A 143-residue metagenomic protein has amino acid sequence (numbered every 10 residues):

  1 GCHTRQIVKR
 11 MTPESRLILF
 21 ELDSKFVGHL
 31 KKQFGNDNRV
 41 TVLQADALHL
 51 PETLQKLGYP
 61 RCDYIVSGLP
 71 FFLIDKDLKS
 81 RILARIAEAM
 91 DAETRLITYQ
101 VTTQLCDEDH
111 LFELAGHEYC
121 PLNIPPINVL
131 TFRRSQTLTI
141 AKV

Functional and structural regions predicted by a protein language model:
G1-P13: Conserved SAM-binding loop of SAM-dependent methyltransferases across substrates and taxa, primarily the Class I
I18, M90-V101: Conserved beta-strand signature within the Rossmann-like core of class I S-adenosyl-L-methionine
D23-K25, D46: Conserved SAM/SAH-binding beta-strand->alpha-helix loop
L30-K31: Conserved SAM-binding loop
D37-E52: Conserved SAM-binding strand-loop segment of SAM-dependent methyltransferases
Y59-L78: A short SAM/SAH-binding and catalytic strip from SAM-dependent methyltransferases
S80-A92: A short glycine-rich, Lys/Arg-flanked "PGG" loop and its adjoining helix->strand segment in the class I
Y119-V143: Core SAM-dependent methyltransferase catalytic element
